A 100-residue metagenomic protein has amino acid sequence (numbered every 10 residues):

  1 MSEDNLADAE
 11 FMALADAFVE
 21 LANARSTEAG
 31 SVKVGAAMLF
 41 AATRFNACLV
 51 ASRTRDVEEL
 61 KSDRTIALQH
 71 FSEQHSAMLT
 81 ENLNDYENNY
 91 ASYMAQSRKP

Functional and structural regions predicted by a protein language model:
S2-P100: Solvent-exposed interaction surfaces and binding hotspots enriched for charged
